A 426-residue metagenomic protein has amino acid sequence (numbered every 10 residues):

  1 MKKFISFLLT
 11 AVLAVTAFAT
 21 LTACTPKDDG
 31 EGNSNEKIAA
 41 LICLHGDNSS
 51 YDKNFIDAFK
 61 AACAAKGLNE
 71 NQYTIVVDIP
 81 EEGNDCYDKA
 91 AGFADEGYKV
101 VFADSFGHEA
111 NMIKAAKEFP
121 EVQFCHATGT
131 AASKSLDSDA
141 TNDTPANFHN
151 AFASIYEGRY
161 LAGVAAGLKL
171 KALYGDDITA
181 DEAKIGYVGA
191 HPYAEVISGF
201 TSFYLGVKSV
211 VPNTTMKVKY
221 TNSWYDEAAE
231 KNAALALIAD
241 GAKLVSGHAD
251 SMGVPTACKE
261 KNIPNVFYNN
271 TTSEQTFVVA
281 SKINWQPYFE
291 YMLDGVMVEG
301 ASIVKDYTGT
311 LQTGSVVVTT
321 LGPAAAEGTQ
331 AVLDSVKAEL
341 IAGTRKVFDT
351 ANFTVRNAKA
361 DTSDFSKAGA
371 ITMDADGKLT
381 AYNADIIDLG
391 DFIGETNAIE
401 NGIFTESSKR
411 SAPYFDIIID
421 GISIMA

Functional and structural regions predicted by a protein language model:
M1-L9: Positively charged n-region of N-terminal signal peptides that target proteins for export
V12-F18: Alpha-helical transmembrane segments
A19-A23: C-terminal motif of bacterial Sec signal peptides marking the signal peptidase cleavage site
T25-K27: Bacterial signal peptide processing site
G30-A426: A residue-level marker of the well-folded mature domains of exported/periplasmic proteins
